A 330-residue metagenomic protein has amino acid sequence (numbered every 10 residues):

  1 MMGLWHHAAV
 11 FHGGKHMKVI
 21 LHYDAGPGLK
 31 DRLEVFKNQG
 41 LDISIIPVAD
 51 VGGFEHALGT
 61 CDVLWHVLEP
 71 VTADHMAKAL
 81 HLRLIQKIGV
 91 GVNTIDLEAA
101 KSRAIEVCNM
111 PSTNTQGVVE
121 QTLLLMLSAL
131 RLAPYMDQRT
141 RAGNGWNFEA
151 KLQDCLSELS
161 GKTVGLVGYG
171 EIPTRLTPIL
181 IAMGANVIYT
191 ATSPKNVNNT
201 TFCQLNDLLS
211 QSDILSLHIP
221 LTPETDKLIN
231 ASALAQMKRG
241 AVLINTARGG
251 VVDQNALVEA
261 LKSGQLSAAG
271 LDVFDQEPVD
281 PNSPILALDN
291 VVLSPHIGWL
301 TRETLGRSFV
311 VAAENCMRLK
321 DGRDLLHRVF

Functional and structural regions predicted by a protein language model:
M2-V63, R328: N-terminal glycine-/charge-rich "phosphate-binding" loop or analogous flexible N-terminal tail
G14, R32, K101, C108-Q121 (+2 more regions): C-terminal helix-to-coil terminal segments
H16, L82, S160-T163, A231 (+1 more regions): Phosphate-coordination loops involved in phosphoryl transfer and adenosine-cofactor binding
H22, V67, I88, H218-P220 (+1 more regions): Short, well-ordered coil/turn residues at beta-beta hairpins and beta-strand->alpha-helix junctions within
P47, I88-G89, I105-Q116, A191 (+1 more regions): Short beta->alpha connector loops at strand-helix junctions that form conserved, small/polar/Pro-enriched
A73-M76, N186, T192-P284: Rossmann-like adenosine-cofactor binding region
I105, P111-T163, R175-P178: Phosphate-binding beta-alpha-beta segment of Rossmann-like dinucleotide-binding domains, i.e., the NAD(P)
Y169-G170: Glycine-rich Rossmann-fold phosphate-binding loop(s) that bind the pyrophosphate of adenine dinucleotide cofactors
